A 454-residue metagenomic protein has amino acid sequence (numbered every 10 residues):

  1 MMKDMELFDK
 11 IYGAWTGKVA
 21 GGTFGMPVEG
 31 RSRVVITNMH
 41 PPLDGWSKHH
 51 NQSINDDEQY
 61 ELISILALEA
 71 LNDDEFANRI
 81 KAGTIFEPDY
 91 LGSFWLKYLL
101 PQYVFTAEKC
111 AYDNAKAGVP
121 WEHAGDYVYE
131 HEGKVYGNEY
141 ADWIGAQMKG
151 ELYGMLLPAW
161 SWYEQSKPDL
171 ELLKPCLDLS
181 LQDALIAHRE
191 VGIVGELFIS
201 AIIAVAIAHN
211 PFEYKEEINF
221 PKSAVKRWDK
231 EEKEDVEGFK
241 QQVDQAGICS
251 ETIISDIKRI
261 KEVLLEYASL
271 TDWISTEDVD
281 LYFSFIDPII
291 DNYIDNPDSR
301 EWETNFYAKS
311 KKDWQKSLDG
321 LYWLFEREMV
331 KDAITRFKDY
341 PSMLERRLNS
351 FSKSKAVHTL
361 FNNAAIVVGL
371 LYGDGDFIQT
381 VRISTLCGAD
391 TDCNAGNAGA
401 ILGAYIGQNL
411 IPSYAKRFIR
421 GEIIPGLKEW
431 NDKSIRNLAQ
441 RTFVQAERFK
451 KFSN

Functional and structural regions predicted by a protein language model:
M2-I63, E69-A70: An N-terminal structural lobe/cap that precedes and organizes the functional/catalytic core across diverse proteins
D4-E6, A70-A206, V381: Gly/Ser-rich oxyanion-binding loop with an adjacent helix/lid that shapes the negatively charged ligand pocket
L7, H49-N55, A82, V135-D142 (+7 more regions): Alpha-helix capping and helix-loop boundary segments enriched in small/acidic/polar residues
K10-V19, S53, E58-Q59, I63 (+18 more regions): Generic recognition of stable, solvent-exposed alpha-helical segments in well-folded globular domains
A20, F24-M26, R31-L43, H188-V191 (+3 more regions): Catalytic phosphate/nucleotide-handling subdomain of diverse soluble enzymes
L66-D74, I435-N454: C-terminal domain-closing interface element
P120-D142, G150-W162, L181-I186, F198-G388: Accessory "access/gating" subregions that flank catalytic or transport cores
E171-D178, K215-N219, S413-R417: Short sequence/structural elements of tandem HEAT/ARM alpha-solenoid repeats
